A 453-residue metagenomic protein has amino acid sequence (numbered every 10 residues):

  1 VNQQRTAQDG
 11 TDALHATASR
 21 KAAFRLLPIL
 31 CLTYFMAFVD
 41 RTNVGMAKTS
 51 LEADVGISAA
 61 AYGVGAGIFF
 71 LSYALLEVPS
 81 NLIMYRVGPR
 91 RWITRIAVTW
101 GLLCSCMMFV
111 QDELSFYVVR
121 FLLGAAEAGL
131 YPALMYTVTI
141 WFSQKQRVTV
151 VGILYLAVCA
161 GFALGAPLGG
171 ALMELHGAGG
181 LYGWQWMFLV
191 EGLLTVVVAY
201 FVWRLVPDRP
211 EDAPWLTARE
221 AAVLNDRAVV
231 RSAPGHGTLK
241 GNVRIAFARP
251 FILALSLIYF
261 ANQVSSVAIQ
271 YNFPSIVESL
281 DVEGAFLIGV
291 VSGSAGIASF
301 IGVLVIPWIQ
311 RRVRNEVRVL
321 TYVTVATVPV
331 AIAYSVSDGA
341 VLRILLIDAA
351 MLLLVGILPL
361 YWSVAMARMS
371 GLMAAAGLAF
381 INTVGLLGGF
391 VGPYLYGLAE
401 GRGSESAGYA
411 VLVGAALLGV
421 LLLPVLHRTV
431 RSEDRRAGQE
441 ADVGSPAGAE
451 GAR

Functional and structural regions predicted by a protein language model:
V44-G45, R244-V303, L358: Extracytoplasmic gate region of multi-pass secondary transporters
G56, G88, F109-S115, A126 (+3 more regions): Helix-breaking motifs and short loop linkers at transmembrane-helix boundaries and internal kinks in secondary membrane
L75-L114: Conserved MFS/SLC helix-loop-helix module at the cytosolic interface between two early adjacent transmembrane helices
L76-P89, G302-N315, E400: Helix-to-loop junctions at the C-terminal end of transmembrane segments in multipass secondary transporters
V119-L156: Cytoplasmic helix-loop-helix junction between adjacent transmembrane helices in 12-TM secondary transporters
T149-M173, L194-T195, N382-G392: Glycine-rich segments within core transmembrane alpha-helices of 12-TM secondary carriers
F162, R368-S404: A late C-terminal transmembrane helix in Major Facilitator Superfamily
R314-V364: C-terminal transmembrane helical hairpin of 12-TM major facilitator-type secondary transporters
